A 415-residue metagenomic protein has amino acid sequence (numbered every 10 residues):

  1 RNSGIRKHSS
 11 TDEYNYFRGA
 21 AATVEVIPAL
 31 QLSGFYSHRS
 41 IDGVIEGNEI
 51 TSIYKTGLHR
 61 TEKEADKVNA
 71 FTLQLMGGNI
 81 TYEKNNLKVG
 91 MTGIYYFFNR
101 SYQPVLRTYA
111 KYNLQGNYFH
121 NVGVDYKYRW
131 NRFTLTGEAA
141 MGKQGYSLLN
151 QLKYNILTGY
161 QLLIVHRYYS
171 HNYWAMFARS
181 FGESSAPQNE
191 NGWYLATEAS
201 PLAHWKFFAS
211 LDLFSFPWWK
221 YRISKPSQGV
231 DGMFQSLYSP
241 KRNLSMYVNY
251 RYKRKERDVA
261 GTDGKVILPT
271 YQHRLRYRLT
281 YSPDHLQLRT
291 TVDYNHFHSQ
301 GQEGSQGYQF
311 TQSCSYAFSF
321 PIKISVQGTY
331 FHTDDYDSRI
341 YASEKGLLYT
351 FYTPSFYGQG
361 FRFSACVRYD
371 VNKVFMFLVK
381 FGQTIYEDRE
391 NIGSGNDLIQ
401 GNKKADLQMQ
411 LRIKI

Functional and structural regions predicted by a protein language model:
R1-G4, F17, A21, S33-F35 (+5 more regions): Long C-terminal interaction/binding lobes of large macromolecular proteins
R1-T11, S40-D66, K111, Q115-F119 (+2 more regions): A subset of solvent-exposed loop/turn segments in beta-rich extracellular surface proteins, enriched in glycine
S9, Y14-F17, A22-E25: Hydrophobic or amphipathic alpha-helical targeting/insertion segments
N15, N69-L73, G78-P104, K111-I415: Exposed, low-structure sequence patches enriched in small/polar residues
R18, V26, L32, Y36-V89 (+1 more regions): Hydrophobic, small-residue-rich alpha-helical packing segments that form membrane-like cores
A29-L30, G159: Short coil/turn connectors at secondary-structure junctions
